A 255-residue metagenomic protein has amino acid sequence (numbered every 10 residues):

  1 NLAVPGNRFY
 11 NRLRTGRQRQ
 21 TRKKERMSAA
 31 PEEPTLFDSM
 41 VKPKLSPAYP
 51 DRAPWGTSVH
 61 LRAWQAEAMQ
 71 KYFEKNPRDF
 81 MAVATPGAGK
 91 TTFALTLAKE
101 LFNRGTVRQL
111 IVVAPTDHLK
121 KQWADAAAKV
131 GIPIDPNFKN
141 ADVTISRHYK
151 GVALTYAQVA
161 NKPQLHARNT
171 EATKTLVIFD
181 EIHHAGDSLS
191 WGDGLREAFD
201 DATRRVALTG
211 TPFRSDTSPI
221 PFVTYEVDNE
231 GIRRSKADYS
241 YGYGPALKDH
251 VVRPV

Functional and structural regions predicted by a protein language model:
P43-M81: Conserved pre-motif I regulatory segment
P77-L97: Walker A/P-loop
T85-G87, H183-H184, D201-S218: Conserved helicase ATPase motor motifs in RecA-like P-loop NTPase domains
V107-A127: Conserved Walker A/P-loop ATP-binding site and its immediately adjacent core in helicase/helicase-like ATPase domains
V130-K162: Inter-Walker segment of RecA-like/P-loop motor cores
R168-V206: SF2 helicase catalytic motif II
I232-V255: Conserved interdomain linker/interface between the two RecA-like ATPase lobes of SF2 helicase motors
